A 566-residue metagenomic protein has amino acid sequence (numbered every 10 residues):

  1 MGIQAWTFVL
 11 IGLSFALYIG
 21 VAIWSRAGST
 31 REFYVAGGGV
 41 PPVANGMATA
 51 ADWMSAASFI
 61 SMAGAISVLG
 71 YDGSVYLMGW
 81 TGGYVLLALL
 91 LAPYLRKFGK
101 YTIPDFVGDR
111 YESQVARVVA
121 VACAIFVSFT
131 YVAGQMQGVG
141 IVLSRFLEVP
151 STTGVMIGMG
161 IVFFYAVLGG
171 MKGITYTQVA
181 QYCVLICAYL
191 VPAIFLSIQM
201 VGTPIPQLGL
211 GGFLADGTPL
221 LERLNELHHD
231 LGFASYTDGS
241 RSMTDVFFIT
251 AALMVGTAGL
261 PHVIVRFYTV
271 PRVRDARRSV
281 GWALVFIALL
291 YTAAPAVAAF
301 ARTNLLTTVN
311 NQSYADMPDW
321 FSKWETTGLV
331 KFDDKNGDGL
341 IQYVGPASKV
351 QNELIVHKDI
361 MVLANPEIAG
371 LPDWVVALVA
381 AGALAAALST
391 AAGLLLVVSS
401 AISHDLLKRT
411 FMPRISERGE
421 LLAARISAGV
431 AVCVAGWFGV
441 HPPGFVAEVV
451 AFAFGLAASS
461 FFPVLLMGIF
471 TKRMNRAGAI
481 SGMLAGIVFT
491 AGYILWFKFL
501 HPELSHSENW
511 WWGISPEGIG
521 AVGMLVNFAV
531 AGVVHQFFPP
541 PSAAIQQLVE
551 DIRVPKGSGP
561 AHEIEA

Functional and structural regions predicted by a protein language model:
M1-A566: Membrane-embedded helix-loop-helix hairpins and adjacent transmembrane boundary segments in multi-pass transporters
